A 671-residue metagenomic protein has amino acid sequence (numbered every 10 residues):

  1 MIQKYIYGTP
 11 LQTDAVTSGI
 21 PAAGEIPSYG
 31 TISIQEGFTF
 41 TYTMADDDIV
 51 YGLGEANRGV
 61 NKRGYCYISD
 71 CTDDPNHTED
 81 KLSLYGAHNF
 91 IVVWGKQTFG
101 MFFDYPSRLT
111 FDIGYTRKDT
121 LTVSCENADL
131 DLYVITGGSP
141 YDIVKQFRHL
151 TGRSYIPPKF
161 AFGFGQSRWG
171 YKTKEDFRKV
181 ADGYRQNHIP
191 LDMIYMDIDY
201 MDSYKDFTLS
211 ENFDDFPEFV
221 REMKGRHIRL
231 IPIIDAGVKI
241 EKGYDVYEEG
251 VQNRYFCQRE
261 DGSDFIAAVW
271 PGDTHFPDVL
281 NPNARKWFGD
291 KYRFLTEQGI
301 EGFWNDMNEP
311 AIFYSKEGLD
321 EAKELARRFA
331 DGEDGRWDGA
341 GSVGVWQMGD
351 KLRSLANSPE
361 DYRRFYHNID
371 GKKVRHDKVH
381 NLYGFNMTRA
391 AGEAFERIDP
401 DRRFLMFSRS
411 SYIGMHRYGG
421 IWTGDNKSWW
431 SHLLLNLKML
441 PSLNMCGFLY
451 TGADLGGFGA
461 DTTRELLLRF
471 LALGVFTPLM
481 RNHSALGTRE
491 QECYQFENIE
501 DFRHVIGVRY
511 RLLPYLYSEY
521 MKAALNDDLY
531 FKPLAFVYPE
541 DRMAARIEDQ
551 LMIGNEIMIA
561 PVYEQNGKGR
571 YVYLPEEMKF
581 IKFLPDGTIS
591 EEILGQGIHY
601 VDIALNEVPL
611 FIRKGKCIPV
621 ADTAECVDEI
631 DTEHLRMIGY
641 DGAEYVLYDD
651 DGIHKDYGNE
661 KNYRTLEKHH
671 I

Functional and structural regions predicted by a protein language model:
M1-A161, R168-W169, K174, A181-Q186 (+5 more regions): Catalytic and substrate-binding clefts that recognize carbohydrates or anionic sugar/phosphate headgroups
D14-G19, E25, M223, I557-P561 (+1 more regions): Short, well-ordered beta-strand segments enriched in hydrophobic/aromatic residues
F38, D46, R63, T78 (+7 more regions): Catalytic core of carbohydrate-active enzymes
Y42-M44, L53-E55, W94, F102-Y105 (+13 more regions): Glycine-rich, histidine-containing beta strand-loop boundary motifs that form or position
Y65-S69, L84-A87, R178, R285 (+3 more regions): Short, hydrophobic/amphipathic alpha-helical packing segments that form internal helix faces or helix-helix interfaces
Y85-N89, K96-T98, P106, D129 (+10 more regions): Extracellular structured ligand-interaction cores
V92-Q97, R259-D261, P575-E576, P585: Short acidic-glycine loop/turn motifs at beta-strand connectors
P190-F502, Y538: Aromatic- and carboxylate-enriched substrate-binding clefts and catalytic-loop regions of carbohydrate-active enzymes
